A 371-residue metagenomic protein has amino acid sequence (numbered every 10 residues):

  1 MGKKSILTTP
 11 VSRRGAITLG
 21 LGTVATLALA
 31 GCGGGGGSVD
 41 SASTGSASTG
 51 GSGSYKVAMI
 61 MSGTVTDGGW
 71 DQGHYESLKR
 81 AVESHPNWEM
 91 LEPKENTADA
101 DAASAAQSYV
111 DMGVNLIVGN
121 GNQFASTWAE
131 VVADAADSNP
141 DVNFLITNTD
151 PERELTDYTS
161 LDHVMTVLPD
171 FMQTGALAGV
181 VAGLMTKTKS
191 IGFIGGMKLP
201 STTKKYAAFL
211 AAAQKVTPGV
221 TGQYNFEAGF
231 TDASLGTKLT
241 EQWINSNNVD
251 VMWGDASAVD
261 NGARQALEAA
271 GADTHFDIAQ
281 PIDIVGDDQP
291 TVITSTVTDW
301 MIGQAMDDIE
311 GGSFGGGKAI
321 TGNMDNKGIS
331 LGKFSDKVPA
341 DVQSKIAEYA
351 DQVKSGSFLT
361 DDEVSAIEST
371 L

Functional and structural regions predicted by a protein language model:
M1-V11, G15, L19-A30: N-terminal secretory signal peptides
I6-L7, G34, L371: Short, aromatic- and cysteine-enriched interfacial helices/patches that mediate contacts at lipid membranes
C32-T44: Bacterial lipoprotein signal-peptidase II cleavage site
A42-L371: A residue-level marker of the well-folded mature domains of exported/periplasmic proteins
